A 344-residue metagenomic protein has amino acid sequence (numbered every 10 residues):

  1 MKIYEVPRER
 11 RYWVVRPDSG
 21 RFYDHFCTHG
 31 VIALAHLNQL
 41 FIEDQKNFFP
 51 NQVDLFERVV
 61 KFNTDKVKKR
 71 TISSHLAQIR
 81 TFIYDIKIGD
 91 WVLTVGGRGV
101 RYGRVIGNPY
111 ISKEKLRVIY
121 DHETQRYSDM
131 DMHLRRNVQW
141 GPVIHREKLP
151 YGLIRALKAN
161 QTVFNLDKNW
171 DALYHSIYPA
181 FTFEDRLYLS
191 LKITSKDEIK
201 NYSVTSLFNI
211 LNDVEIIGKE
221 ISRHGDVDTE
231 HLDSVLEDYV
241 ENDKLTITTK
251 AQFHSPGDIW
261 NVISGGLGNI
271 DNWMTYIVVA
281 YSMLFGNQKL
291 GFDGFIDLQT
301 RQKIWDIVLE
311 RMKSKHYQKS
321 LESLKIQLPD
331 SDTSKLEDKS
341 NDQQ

Functional and structural regions predicted by a protein language model:
M1-A77: Compositionally biased, charged N-terminal/linker segments
I83-K87, V100: Short, well-ordered loop/turn sites that connect or cap secondary structure elements
W91, G99-S112: Short beta-strand-centered aromatic/proline hotspots
G107-V138: Short, solvent-exposed secondary-structure boundary/capping segments
S128-Y178: Intrinsically disordered, low-complexity linker and terminal regions at domain boundaries
L157-M274, Q343-Q344: Membrane-active, amphipathic/fusogenic segments and juxtamembrane/transmembrane anchors that bind or insert into lipid
D228-Q327: Membrane-inserting effector segments that mediate pore formation, membrane fusion, or transient membrane insertion
